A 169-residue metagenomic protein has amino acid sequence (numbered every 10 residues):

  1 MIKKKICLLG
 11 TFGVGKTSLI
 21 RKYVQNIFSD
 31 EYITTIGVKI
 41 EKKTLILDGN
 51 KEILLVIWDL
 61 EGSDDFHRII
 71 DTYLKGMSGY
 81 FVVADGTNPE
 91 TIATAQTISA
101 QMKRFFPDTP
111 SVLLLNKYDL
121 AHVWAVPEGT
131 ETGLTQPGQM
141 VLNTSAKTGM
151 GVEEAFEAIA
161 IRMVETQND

Functional and structural regions predicted by a protein language model:
M1-D169: TRAFAC-class small GTPase G-domain
